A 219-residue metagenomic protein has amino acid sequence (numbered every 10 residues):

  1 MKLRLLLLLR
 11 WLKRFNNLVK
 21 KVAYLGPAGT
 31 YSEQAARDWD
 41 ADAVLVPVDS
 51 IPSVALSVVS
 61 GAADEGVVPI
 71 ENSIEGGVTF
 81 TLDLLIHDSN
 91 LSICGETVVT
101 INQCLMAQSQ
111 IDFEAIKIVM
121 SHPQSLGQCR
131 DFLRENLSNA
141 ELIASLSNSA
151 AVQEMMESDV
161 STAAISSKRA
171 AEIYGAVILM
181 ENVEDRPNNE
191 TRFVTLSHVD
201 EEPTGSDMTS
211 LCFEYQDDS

Functional and structural regions predicted by a protein language model:
M1-S219: Domain-level signature for soluble enzymes in the chorismate/prephenate branch of the shikimate pathway
